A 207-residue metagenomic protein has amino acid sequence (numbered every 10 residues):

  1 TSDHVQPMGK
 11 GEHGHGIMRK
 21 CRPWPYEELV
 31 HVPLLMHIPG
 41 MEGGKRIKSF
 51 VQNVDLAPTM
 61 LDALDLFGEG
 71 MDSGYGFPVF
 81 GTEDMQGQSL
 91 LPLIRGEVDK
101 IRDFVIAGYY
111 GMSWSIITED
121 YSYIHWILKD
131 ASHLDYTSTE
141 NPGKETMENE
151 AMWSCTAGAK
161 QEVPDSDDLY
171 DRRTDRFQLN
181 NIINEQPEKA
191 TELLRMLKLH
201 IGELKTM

Functional and structural regions predicted by a protein language model:
T1-E42, I47-Q52: Histidine-centered active-site microenvironments of extracellular/periplasmic hydrolases and transferases
T1-S2, L35-M36, F104-Y109, I124-H125: Short beta-strand segments
D3, P33-L34, L56, L90 (+3 more regions): Generic structural signal for small/hydrophobic residues in well-ordered secondary structure, especially within
Q6, G44-T118, E192-R195: Polar, surface-exposed loop/tail segments that function as active-site lids or cofactor/substrate-recognition elements
I17-P25, I101-D103, M152-G158: Short, P/G- and charge-enriched loop/turn segments at secondary-structure junctions
E27, G108-I183: C-terminal, low-complexity/hydrophilic appendages and adjacent surface loops of extracellular/periplasmic anionic
L29, I47-V54, D84, V163-S166 (+1 more regions): Short, solvent-exposed loop/helix junctions and linker helices that flank or host conserved functional motifs
E192-M207: Charge-dense polyanion-binding interfaces
